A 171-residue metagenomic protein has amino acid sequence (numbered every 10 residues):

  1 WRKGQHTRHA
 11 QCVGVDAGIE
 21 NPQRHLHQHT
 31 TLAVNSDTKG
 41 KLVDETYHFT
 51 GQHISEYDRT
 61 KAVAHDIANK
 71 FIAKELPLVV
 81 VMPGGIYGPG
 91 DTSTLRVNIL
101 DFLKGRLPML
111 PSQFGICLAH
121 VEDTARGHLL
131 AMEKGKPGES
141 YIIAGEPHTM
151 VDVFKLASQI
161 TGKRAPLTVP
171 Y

Functional and structural regions predicted by a protein language model:
W1-Y57: Conserved Rossmann-fold NAD(P)-dependent oxidoreductase catalytic core, especially the SDR/UDP-sugar
H29, D66-P89: Conserved beta-loop-beta element that borders a ligand/cofactor-binding pocket
A33-V34, I86-G88, T124, H148: Conserved sequence/active-site signature of Rossmann-fold short-chain dehydrogenase/reductase
H48-Q52, L100-A119, D123, G135: A conserved pocket-lining segment of Rossmann-fold NAD(P)-dependent short-chain dehydrogenase/reductase
T60: Active-site helix of classical SDR
V63, T94-L95, P111-M132, E139: Substrate-positioning beta->alpha
G127-Y171: Mid/C-terminal beta-alpha module of Rossmann-like enzyme folds, strongest in SDR-family dehydrogenases/epimerases
